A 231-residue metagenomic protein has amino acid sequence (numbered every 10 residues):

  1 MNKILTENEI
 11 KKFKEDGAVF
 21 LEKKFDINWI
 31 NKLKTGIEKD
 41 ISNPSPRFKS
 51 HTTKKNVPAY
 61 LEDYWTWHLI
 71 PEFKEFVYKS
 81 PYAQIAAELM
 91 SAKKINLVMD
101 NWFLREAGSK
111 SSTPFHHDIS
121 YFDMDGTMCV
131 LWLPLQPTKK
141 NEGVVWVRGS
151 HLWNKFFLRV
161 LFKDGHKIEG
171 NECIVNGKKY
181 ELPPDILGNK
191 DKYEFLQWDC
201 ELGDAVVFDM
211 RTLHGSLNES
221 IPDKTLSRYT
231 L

Functional and structural regions predicted by a protein language model:
M1-D16, E22-F115, Y121-F122: Non-heme Fe(II)-dependent double-stranded beta-helix
I41-K55, R159-D164, L202-V207, R211-L231: Non-heme Fe(II)/2-oxoglutarate
Y82, A92, A107-K110, Q136-K140 (+3 more regions): Short, charged/polar surface micro-motifs in flexible loops or helix N-caps
N101, H117, L133-P137, W146-R148: Short, structured patches in soluble enzyme cores that scaffold and shape functional sites
H117-W132: Acidic, His- and aromatic-enriched active-site or binding-groove loops in soluble protein domains that engage sugars
V130-L133, R148, K224-L231: A short hydrophobic beta-strand segment most commonly corresponding to one strand of the jelly-roll/cupin
K140-L213: Double-stranded beta-helix
